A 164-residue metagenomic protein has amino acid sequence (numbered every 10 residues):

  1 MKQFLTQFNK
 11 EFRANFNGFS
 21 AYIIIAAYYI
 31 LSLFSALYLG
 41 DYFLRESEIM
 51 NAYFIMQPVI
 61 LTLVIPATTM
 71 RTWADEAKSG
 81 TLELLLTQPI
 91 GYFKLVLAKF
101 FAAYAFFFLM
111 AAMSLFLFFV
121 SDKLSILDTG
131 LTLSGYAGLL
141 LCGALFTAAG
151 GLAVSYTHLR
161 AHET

Functional and structural regions predicted by a protein language model:
M1-I23: Aromatic- and glycine-rich beta-strand/loop motifs that create alpha-glucan
N17-L39, M56-P66: Hydrophobic alpha-helical transmembrane segments of multi-pass membrane transport/permease proteins
I49, T68-L86, F100: Transmembrane helix boundary and interhelical loop/hinge segments in multi-pass membrane proteins
Y53-D75, M110: Long, hydrophobic alpha-helical segments
I90-S121: Selective transmembrane-helix segments that form parts of the transport pathway or gating/packing helices in multipass
L117-Y136: Membrane-interfacial helix-loop-helix connectors in multipass membrane proteins
L133-Y156: Hydrophobic alpha-helical transmembrane segments of polytopic membrane proteins
T157-T164: Conserved small/polar residues in nucleotide/adenosyl-binding loops
